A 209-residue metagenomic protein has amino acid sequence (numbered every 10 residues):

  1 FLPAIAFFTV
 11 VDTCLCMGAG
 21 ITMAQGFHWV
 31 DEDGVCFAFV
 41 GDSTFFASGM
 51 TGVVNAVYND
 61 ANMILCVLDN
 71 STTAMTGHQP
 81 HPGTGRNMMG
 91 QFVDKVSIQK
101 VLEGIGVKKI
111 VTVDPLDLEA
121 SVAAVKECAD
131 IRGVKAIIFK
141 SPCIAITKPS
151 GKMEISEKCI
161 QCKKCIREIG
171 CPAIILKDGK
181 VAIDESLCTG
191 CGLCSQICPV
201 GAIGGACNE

Functional and structural regions predicted by a protein language model:
I5-I138, P149: Thiamine diphosphate
V10-C14, N87-G90, E154-I160, E185-T189: Short, contiguous acidic/charged loop-to-helix segments that flank catalytic cores in large enzymes
V96-S97, D114-D117, I155-I160, D184: Poly-acidic low-complexity segments
S141-I144: Short glycine-rich anion-binding loops that position phosphate/pyrophosphate groups of nucleotides and phosphorylated
I146-M153: Short domain-boundary/entry signatures in modular proteins, especially in secreted/extracellular architectures
E154-I155, I160-A182, T189, L193-E209: Iron-sulfur cluster-binding cysteine motifs and their immediate structural context in ferredoxin-like electron-transfer
